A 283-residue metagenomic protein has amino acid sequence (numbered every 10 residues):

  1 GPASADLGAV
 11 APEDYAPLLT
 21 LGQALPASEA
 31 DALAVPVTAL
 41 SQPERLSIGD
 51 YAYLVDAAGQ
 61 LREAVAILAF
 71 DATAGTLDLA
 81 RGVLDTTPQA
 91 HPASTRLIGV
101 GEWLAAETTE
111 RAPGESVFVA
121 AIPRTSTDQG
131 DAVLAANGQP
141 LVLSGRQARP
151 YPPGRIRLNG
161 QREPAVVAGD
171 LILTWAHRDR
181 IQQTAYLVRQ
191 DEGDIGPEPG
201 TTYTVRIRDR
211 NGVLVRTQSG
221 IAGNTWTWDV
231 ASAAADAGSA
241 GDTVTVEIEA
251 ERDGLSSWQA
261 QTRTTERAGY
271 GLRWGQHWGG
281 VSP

Functional and structural regions predicted by a protein language model:
G1-D78, T86: Autoprocessing Asn-cyclization modules and mimics
A5-E13, L18-L21, L40, I98-T108 (+1 more regions): Leucine-centric amphipathic alpha-helical interface motifs
A24-L33, S94, G114, A168 (+1 more regions): Solvent-exposed, conformationally flexible loop/turn segments
A30-T38, L77-L79, V119, I172-L173 (+1 more regions): Generic recognition of long tandem-repeat/solenoid scaffolds
L40-A58, D85-P113, Y186-P197, S239-D242: Extended Gly/Ser/Thr-rich low-complexity repeat segments, especially those forming or decorating extracellular
G59, E110-P199, T204-P283: Viral virion structural and adsorption modules
L61-G138, S144: Small/polar beta-strand repeat architecture
